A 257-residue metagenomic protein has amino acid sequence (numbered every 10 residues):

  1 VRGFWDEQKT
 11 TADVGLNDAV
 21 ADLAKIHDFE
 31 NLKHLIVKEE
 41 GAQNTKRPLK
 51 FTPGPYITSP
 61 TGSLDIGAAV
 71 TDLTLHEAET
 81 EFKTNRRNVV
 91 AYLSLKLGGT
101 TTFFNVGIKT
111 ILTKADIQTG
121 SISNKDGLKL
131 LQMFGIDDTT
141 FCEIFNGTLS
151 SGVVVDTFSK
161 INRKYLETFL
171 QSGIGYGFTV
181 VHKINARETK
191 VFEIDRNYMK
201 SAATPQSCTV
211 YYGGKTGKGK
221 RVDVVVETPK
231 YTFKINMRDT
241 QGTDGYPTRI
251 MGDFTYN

Functional and structural regions predicted by a protein language model:
V1-N257: Short, positively charged
